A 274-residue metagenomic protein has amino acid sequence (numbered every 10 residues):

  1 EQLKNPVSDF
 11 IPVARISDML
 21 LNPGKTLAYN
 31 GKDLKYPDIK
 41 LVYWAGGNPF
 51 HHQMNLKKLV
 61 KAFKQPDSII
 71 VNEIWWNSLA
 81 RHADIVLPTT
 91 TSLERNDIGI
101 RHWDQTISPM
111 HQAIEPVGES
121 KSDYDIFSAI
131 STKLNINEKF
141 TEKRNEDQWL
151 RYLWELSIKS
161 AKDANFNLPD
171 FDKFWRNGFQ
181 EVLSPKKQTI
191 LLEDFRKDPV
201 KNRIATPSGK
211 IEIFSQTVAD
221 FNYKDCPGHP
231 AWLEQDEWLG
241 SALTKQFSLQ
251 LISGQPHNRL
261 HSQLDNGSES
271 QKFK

Functional and structural regions predicted by a protein language model:
Q2-V117, Y152-K274: A cross-kingdom feature strongest in bacterial/archaeal respiratory oxidoreductases
A113-S128: Alpha-amylase-like alpha-glycosidases and glucanotransferases acting on alpha-linked glucans and related
Y124-T141: Non-catalytic, well-ordered alpha-helical segments in soluble enzyme domains
T141-Q148: Short, glycine/acidic-rich hinge or "gate" loops at secondary-structure transitions that mediate conformational
